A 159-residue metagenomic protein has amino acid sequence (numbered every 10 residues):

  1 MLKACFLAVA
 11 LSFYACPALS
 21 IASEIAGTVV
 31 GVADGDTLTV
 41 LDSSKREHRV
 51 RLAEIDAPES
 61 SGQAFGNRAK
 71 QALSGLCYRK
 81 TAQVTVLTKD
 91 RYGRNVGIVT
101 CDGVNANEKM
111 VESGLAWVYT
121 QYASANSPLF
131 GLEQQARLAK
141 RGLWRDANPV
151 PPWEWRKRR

Functional and structural regions predicted by a protein language model:
L2-R159: Small beta-barrel nucleic-acid-binding modules, primarily SNase/OB-fold domains and secondarily Tudor-like barrels
